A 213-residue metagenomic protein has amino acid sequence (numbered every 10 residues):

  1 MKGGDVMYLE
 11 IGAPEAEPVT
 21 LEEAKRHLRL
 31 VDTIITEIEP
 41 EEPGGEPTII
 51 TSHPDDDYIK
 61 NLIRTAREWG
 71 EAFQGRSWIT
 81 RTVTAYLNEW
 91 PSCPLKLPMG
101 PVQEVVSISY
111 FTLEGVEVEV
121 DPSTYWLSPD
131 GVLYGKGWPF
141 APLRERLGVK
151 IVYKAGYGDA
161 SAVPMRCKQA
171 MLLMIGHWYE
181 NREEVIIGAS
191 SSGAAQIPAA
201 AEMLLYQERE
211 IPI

Functional and structural regions predicted by a protein language model:
M1-I213: Divalent metal-cofactor coordination and adjacent catalytic microenvironments
